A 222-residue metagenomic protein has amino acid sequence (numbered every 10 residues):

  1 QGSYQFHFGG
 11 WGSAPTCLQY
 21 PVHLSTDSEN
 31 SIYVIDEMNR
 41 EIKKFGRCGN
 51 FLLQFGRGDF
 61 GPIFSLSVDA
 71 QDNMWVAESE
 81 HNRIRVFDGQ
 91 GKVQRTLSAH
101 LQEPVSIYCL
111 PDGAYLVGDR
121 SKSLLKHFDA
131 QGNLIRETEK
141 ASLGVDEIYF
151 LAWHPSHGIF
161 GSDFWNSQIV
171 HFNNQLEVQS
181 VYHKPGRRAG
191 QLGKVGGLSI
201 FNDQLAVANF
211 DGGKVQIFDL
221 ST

Functional and structural regions predicted by a protein language model:
Q1-T222: Eukaryotic scaffold repeat domains enriched in small/polar residues
